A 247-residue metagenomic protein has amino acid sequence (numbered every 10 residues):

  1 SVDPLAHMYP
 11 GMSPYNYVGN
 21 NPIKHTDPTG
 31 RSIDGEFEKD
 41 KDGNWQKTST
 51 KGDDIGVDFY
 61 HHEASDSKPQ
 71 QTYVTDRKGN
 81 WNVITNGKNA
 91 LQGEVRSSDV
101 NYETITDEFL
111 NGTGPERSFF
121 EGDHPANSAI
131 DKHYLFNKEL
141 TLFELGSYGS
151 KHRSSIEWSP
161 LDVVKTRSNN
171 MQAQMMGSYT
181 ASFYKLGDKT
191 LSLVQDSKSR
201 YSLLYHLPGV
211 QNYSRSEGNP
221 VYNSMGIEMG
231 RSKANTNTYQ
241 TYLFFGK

Functional and structural regions predicted by a protein language model:
S1-V83: Short turn/helix-capping motifs enriched in Asx and small/polar residues
E38-D40, T48-T50, D58-H62, T75-R77 (+6 more regions): A structural detector for beta-sheet-dominated domains
G52-D53, K88, Q195: Residue-level signature for short turns and capping positions that connect secondary-structure elements
S67-Q70, G87-V100: Intrinsic-disorder/low-complexity linker and hinge segments
G93-K247: Catalytic toxin/effector domains delivered as secreted proteins or via bacterial secretion systems
